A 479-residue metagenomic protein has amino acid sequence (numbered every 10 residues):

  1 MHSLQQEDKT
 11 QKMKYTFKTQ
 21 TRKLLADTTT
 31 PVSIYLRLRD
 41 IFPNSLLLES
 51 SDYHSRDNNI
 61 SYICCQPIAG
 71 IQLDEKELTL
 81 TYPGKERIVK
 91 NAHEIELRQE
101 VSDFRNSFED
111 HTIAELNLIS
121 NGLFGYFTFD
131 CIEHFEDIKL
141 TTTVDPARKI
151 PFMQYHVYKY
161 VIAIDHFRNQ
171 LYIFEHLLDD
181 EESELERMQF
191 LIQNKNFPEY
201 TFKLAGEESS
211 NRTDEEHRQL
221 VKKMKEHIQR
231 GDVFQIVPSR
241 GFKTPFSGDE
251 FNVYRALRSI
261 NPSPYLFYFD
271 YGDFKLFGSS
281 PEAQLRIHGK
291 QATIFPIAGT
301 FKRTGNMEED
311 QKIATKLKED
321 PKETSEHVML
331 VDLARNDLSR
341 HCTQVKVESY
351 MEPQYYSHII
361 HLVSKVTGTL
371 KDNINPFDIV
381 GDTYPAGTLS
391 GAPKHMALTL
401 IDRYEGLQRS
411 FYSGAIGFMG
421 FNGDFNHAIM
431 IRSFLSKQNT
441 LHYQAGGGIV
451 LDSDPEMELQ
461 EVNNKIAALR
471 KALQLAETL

Functional and structural regions predicted by a protein language model:
H2-L479: Extended alpha-helical targeting/anchoring segments, especially N-terminal organellar/secretory targeting helices
